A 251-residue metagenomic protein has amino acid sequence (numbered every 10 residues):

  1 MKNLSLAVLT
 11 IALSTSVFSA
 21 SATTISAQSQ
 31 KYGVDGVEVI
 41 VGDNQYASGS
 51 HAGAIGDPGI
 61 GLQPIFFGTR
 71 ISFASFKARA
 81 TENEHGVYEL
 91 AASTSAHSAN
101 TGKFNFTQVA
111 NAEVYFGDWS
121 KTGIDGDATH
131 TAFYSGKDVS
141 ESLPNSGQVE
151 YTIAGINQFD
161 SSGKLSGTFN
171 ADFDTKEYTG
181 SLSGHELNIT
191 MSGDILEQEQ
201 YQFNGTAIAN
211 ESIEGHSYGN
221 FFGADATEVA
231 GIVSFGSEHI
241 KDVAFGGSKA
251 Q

Functional and structural regions predicted by a protein language model:
M1-T24: Gram-negative bacterial Sec-dependent N-terminal signal peptides
S21-Q251: Mature soluble binding/inhibitory domains
